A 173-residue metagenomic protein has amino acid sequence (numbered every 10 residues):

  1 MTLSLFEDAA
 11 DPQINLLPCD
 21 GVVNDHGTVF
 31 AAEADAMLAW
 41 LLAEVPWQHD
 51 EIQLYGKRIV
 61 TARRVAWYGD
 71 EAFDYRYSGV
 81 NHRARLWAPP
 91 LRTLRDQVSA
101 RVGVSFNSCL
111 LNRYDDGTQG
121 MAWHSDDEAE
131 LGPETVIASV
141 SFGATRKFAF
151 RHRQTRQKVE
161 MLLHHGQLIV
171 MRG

Functional and structural regions predicted by a protein language model:
M1-G173: Non-heme Fe(II) oxygenase metal-center motifs and adjacent flexible, charged/small-residue loops
